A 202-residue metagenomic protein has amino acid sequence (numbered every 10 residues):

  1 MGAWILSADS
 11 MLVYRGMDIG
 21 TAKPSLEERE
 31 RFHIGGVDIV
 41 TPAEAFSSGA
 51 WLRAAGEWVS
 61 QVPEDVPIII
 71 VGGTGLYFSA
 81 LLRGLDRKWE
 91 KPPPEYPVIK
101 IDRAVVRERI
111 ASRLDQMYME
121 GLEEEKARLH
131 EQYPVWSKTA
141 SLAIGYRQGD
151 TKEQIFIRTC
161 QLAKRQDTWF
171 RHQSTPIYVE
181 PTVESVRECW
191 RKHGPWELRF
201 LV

Functional and structural regions predicted by a protein language model:
M1-I70, F78-W89: N-terminal phosphate/diphosphate-binding loop that engages ATP/GTP or pyrophosphate donors across diverse enzyme folds
G2, E95-V202: Catalytic core of IPPT-family isopentenyl/dimethylallyl transferases that prenylate adenosine-containing substrates
D9, V37, G73, G121 (+1 more regions): Residue-level signal for inorganic ion chemistry
L12, L76-Y77, V105, Q161: Short alpha-helical
P24, L76-S79, E125, G149: Short, electropositive, low-hydrophobicity segments enriched in small/polar residues
R29-E30, V71, E90-P92, T139-L142 (+1 more regions): A generic structural signal for short, non-catalytic loop/turn and secondary-structure boundary residues
G72-T74, H130: A general secondary-structure junction signal
D86-V98: A short helix-turn-beta junction within AAA+ P-loop NTPase domains corresponding to the substrate/partner-engaging
